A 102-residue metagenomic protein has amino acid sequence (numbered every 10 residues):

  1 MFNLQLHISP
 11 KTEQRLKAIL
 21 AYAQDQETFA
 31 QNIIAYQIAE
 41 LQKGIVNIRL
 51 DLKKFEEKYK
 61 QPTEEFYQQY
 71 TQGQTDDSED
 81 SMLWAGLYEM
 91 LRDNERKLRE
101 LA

Functional and structural regions predicted by a protein language model:
M1-E57, Q61, R96-A102: Small, basic N-terminal interaction modules of short regulatory proteins
T28-F29, Q69, Y88-M90: Short, surface-exposed linear patches
P62-G73: Acidic interhelical loop/turn segments
Q74-A102: Short, compact, well-ordered microdomains
